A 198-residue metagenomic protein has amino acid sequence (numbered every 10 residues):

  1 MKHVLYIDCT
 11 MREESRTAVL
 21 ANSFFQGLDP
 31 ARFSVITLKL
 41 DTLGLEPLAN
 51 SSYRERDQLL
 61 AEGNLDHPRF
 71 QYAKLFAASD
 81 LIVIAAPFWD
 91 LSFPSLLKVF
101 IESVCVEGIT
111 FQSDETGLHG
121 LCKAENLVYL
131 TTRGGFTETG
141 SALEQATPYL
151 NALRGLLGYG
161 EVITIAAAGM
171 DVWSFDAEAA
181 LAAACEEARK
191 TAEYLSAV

Functional and structural regions predicted by a protein language model:
M1-E102, V106, E186-V198: N-terminal beta1-alpha1-beta2 submodule of the flavodoxin-like/Rossmannoid cofactor-binding fold
M1-V4, T131, A167-V172: A short small-residue
T10-E13, G134-T137, D171: Short histidine/acidic/glycine/proline-rich micro-motifs that form metal- and phosphate-coordinating active-site loops
L38, L130, I165: Hydrophobic residues at beta-strand termini and immediately following loops that shape nucleotide-binding pockets
S79-D80, A124, Y159: Short, well-ordered alpha-helix to beta-strand connector turns
E102-T116: Conserved nucleotide-sugar donor-interacting segment of glycosyltransferase catalytic cores, predominantly GT-B
S113-L156: Short, glycine-/small-residue-rich phosphate/pyrophosphate-handling segment
T139-V198: Glycine-rich phosphate/pyrophosphate-binding loop and the adjoining helix
